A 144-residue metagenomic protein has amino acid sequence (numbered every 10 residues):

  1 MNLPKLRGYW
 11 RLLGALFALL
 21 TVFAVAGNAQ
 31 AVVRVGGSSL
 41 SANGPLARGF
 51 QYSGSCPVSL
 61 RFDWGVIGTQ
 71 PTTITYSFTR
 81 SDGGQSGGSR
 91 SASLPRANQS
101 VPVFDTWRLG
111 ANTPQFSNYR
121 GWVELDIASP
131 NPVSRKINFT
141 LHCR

Functional and structural regions predicted by a protein language model:
M1, A18, S93-R96: A signal for specific C-terminal beta-sheet/loop modules enriched in small/flexible residues with GP/PG/PP motifs
N2-G14: Bacterial N-terminal signal peptides that target proteins for export
R7, F23-A26: N-terminal non-cleavable signal-anchor helices
L13-A24: Bacterial N-terminal signal peptides
N28-R144: Mature extracytoplasmic or otherwise solvent-exposed domains
